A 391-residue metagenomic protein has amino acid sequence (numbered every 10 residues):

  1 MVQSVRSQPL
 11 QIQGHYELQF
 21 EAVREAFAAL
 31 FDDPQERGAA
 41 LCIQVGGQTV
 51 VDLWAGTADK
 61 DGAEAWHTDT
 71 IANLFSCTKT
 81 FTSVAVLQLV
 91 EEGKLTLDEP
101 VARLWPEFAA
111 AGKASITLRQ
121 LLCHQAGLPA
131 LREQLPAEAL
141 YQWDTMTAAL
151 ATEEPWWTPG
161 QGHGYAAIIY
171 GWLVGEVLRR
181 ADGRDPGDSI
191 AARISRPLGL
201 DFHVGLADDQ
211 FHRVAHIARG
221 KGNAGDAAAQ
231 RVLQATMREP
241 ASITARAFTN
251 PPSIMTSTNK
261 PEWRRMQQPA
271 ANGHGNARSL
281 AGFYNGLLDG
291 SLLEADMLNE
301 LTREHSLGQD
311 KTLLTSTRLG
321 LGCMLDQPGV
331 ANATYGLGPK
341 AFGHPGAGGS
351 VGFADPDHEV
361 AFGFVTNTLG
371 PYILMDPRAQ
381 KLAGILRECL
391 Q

Functional and structural regions predicted by a protein language model:
Q13-F75: Short, conserved catalytic-motif segment at the N-terminal edge
R24-A28, G47, I71-E99, V174-R179 (+2 more regions): Active-site SXXK
H67-D69, E153-G160, Y170-L173, K260-P269: Flexible glycine/proline-enriched surface loops and loop-helix/loop-strand junctions
T68, N73-C77, F81, L89-E133 (+4 more regions): Active-site helix/loop module of the DD-peptidase/beta-lactamase fold, centered on the serine-lysine SxxK catalytic
H124, Y170-V177, A271-L293, S350-N367: Active-site-proximal alpha-helical segments within enzyme catalytic domains
R219-A277, R303-H358: Active-site Gly/Thr loop motif
Q268, D289, L293, M297 (+3 more regions): Short, gly/Ser/Thr-rich active-site loops of penicillin-recognizing serine hydrolases
P345-Q391: Structured C-terminal helix/loop/strand segments within mature extracytoplasmic catalytic/sensor domains
